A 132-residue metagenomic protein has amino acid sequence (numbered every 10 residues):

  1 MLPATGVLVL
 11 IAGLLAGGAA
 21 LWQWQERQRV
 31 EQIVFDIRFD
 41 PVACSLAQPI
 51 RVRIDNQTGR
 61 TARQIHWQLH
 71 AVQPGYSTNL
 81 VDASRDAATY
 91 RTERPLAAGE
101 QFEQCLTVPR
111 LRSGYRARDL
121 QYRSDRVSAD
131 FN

Functional and structural regions predicted by a protein language model:
M1-P49, E100-F102, D119-Q121, D130-N132: Membrane engagement elements in two modes
R53-G59: Asparagine-centered strand-capping/turn motif at beta-strand->loop junctions
R60-Q64: Short acidic/proline- and small/hydrophobic-mixed sequence motifs that coincide with surface turns and coil-to-beta
A71-A83, N132: Short aromatic-acidic-glycine turn motif
T78-G114: Intrinsically disordered, low-complexity Pro/Gly/Ser/Thr-rich segments with frequent PxxP/GP/PP motifs and embedded
L106-N132: Short, exposed beta-strand-loop hairpins at the edges of beta-sheets in extracellular/periplasmic proteins
